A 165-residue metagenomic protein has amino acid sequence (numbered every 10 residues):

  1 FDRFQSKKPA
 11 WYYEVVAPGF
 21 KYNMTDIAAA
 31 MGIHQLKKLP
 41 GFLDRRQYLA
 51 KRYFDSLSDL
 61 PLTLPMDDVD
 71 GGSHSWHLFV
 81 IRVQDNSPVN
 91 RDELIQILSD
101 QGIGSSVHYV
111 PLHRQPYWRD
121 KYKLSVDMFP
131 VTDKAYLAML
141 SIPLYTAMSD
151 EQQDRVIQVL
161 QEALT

Functional and structural regions predicted by a protein language model:
F1-T165: PLP-dependent aminotransferase class I/II
